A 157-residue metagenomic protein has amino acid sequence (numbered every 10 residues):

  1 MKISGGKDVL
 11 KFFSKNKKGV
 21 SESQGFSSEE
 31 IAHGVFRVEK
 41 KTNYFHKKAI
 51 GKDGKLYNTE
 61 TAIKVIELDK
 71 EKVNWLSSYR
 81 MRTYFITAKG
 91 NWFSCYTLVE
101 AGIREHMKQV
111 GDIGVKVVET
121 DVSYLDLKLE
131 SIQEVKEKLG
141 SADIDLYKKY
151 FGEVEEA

Functional and structural regions predicted by a protein language model:
K2, G6, L10-A157: Secondary-structure transition motif
